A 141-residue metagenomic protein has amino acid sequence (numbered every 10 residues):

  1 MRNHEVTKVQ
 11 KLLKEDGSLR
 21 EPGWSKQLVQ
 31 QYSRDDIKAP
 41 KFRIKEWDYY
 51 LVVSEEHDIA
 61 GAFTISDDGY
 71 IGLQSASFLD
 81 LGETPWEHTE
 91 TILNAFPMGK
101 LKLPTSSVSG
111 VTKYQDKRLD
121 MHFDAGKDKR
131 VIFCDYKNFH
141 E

Functional and structural regions predicted by a protein language model:
M1-E141: Targeting-peptide/extracellular-domain and disordered-appendage signature
